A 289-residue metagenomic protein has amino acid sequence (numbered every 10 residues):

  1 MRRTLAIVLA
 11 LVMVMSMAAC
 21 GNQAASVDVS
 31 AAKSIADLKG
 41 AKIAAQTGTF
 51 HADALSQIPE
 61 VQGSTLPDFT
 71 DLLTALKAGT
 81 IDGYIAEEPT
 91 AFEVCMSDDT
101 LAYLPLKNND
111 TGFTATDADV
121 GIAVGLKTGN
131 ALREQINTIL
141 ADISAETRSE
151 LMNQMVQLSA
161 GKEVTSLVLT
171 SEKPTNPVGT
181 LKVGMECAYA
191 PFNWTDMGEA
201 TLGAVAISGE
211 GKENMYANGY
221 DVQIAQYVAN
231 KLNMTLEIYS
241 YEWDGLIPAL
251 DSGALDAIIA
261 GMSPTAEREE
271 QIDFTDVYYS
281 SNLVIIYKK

Functional and structural regions predicted by a protein language model:
M1-L9: Positively charged n-region of N-terminal signal peptides that target proteins for export
M15-A19: C-terminal motif of bacterial Sec signal peptides marking the signal peptidase cleavage site
G21, T47-F50, T114-V164, I224-K231 (+1 more regions): Extended ligand-binding regions for polar small-molecule ligands
Q23-L38, E88-D119, L126, N230 (+1 more regions): Acidic, polar ligand-binding/catalytic clefts
A24-I35, N153-G179: Bacterial Sec-exported substrate-binding components of ABC uptake systems
S34-A36, D53-L55, E60-P67, A78 (+7 more regions): A residue-level marker of the well-folded mature domains of exported/periplasmic proteins
D37-A45, H51-A78, G83, E87 (+2 more regions): Extracytoplasmic small-molecule ligand-binding "clamshell" domains of the periplasmic binding protein/Venus flytrap
